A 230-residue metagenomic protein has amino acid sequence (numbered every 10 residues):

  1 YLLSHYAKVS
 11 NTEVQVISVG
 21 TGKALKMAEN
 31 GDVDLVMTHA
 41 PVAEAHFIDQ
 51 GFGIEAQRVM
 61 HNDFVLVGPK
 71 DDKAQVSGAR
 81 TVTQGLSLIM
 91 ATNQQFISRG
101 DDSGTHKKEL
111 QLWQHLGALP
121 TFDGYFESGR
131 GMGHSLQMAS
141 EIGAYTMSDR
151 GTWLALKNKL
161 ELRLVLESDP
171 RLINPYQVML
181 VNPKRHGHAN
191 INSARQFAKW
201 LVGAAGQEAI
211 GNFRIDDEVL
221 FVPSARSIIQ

Functional and structural regions predicted by a protein language model:
Y1-V14, G22, K26-D32, A40-P41 (+4 more regions): Exported/periplasmic ABC-transporter solute-binding proteins
D34-L35, E55-L66: Short, glycine-/small- and polar/acidic-enriched structural segments that line small-molecule recognition paths
F47-E55: Hydrophobic/aromatic-rich structural module bridging two neighboring secondary-structure elements via a short loop
